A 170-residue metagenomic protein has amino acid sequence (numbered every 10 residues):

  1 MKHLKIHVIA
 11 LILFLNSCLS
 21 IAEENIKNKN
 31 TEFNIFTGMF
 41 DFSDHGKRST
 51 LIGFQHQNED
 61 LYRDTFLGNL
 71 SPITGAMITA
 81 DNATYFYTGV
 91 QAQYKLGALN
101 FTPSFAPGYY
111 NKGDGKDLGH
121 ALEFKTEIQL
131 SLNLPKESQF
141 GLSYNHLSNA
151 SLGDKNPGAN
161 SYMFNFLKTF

Functional and structural regions predicted by a protein language model:
M1-N28: Cleavable N-terminal export/targeting peptides
I21-N30, D44-H45, D60-L70, K95-F101 (+1 more regions): Short loop/turn motifs that connect adjacent beta-strands in outer-membrane beta-barrel proteins
E32-D41, L67-T79, T102-Y109, S143-S148: Transmembrane beta-strand segments that form the barrel wall of outer-membrane beta-barrel proteins
F40-T50, A76-Y87, D114-A121, S151-A159: Solvent-exposed loop/turn segments connecting transmembrane beta-strands in outer-membrane beta-barrel proteins
R48-F54, L132, P157-F170: Outer-membrane beta-barrel "beta-signal"
H56-N58, A92-Y94, L132, H146 (+1 more regions): Residue-level signature of outer-membrane beta-barrel architecture
D81-F105: Helix-adjacent hinge/juxtasegments
L99-T126: Mid-chain, well-packed structural core segment of small domains
